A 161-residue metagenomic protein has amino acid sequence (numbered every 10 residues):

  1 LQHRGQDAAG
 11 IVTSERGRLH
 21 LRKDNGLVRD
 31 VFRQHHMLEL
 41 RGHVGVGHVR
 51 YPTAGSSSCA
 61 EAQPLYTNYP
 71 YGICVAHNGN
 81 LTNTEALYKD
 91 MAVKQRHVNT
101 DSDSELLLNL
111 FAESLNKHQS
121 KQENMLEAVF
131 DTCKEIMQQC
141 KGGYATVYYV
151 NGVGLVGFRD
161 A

Functional and structural regions predicted by a protein language model:
L1-A161: Conserved short alpha-helical segments that host acidic/polar catalytic motifs at enzyme active sites
